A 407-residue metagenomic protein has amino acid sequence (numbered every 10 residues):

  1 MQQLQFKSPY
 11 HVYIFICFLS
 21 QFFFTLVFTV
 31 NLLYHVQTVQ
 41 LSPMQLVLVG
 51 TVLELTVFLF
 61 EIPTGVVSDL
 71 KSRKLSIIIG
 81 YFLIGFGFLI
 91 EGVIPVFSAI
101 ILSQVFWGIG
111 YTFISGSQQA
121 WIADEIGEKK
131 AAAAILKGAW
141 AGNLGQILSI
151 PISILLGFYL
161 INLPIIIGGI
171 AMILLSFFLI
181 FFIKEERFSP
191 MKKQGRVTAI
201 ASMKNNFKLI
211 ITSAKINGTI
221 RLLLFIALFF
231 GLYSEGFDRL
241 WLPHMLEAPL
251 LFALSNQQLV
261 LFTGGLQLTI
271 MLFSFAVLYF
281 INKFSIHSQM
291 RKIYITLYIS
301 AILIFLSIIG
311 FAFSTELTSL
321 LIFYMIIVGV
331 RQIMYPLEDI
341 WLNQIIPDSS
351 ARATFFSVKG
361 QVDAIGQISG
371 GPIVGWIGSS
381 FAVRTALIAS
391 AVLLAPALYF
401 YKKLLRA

Functional and structural regions predicted by a protein language model:
M1-K7, K184-L223: Juxtamembrane intracellular "pre-TM" segments in multi-pass secondary transporters
Q2-F58, T219-Q267, Y335, G360: Helix-loop boundary and gating motifs at the non-cytosolic
K7-Y10, G92-Q104, G310-Y324: Helix-loop junctions at membrane interfaces in 12-TM secondary transporters
L55-L59, L261-I286: Transmembrane alpha-helices of Major Facilitator/SLC transporters
V57-P95: Conserved MFS/SLC helix-loop-helix module at the cytosolic interface between two early adjacent transmembrane helices
L75-I90, I167, I293-I309, I388-A391: Structural signature of the two symmetry-related core transmembrane helices
Q104-N143: Cytoplasmic helix-loop-helix junction between adjacent transmembrane helices in 12-TM secondary transporters
I166-G168, I173-G195, K402-A407: Helix-loop junctions on the cytosolic side of multi-pass membrane transporters, especially the intracellular loop
